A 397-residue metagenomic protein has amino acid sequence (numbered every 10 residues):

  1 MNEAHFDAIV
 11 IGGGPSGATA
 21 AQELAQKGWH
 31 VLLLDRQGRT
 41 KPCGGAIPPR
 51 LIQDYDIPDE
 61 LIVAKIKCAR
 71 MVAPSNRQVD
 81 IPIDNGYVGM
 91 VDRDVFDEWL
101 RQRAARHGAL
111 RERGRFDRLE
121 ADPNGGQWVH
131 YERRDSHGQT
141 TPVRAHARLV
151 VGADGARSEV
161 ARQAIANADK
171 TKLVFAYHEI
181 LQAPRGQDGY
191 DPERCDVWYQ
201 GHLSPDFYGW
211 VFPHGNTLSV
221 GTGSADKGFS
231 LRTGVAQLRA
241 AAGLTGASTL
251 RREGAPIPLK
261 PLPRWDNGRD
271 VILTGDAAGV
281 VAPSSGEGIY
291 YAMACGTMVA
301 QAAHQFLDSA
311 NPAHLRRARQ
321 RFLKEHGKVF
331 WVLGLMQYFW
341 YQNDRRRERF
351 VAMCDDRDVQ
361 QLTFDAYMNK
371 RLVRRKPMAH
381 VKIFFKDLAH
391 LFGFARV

Functional and structural regions predicted by a protein language model:
E3-A8: Extreme N-terminal starter segment of soluble prokaryotic enzymes
I9, G13, Q22-C43: Glycine-rich FAD pyrophosphate-binding loop
G13, E23, R103-A247, P263: Predominantly flavin-linked oxidoreductase catalytic cores and closely associated redox partners
G17: N-terminal Rossmann-fold NAD(P) dinucleotide-binding loop
L33, G152, T274: Generic enzyme active-site microenvironment
R50-R101, R113: A conserved beta-strand/loop capping segment in the N-terminal third of enzymes that catalyze redox or closely related
R118, D226-D308: FAD/FMN-dependent oxidoreductases across multiple families
H304-V397: C-terminal helical "tail/cap" subdomain of flavin- and related membrane-associated enzymes
